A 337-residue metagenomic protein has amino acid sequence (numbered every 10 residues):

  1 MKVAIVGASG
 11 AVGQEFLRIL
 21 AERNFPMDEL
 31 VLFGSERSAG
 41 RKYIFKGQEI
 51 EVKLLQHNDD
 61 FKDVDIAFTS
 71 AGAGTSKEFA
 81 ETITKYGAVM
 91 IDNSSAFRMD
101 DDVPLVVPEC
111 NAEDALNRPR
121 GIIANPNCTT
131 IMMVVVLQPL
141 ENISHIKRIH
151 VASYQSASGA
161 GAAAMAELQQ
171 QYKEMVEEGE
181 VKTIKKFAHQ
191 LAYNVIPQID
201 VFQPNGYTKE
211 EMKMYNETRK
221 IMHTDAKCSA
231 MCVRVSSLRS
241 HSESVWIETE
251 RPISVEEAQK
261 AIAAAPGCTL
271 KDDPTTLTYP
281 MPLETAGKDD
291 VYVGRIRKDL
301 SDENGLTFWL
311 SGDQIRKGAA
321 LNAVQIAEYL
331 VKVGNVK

Functional and structural regions predicted by a protein language model:
M1-L191, K227, K260, V291-Y292 (+4 more regions): N-terminal Rossmann-like NAD(P) cofactor-binding subdomain of oxidoreductases, focused on the glycine-rich
A67, A157-K337: Charged docking surfaces used in two-component/phosphorelay signaling
